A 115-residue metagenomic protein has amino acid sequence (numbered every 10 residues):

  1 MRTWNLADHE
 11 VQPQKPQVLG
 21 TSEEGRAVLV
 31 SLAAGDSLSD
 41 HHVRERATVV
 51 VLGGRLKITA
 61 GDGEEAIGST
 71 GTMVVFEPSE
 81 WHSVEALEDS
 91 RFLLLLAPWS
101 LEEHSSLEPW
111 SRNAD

Functional and structural regions predicted by a protein language model:
M1-E24, V28, T59, S69-T70 (+1 more regions): A short, N-terminal "cap"/entry segment at the start of jelly-roll beta-barrel domains of the cupin/DSBH fold
Q12-P13, R26-V43: Conserved short histidine dyad/triad with adjacent acidic residue
A27-V28, D36-L38, G54-T59, M73-V74: Short beta-strand segments in beta-sandwich/barrel cores
L38-D40, I58-T59, F76, W81-L87: Short beta-strand His + acidic residue motifs that chelate non-heme Fe in jelly-roll/DSBH and cupin folds
E45-G61: Glycine- and acidic-residue-biased ligand/ion/polar-headgroup-sensing regions
L52-G53, T70, E88: A cytosolic small-molecule/anion-sensing beta-strand core signal
D62-S79: Short acidic-glycine-tyrosine-enriched beta hairpin
V75, E88-H104: A short hydrophobic beta-strand segment most commonly corresponding to one strand of the jelly-roll/cupin
